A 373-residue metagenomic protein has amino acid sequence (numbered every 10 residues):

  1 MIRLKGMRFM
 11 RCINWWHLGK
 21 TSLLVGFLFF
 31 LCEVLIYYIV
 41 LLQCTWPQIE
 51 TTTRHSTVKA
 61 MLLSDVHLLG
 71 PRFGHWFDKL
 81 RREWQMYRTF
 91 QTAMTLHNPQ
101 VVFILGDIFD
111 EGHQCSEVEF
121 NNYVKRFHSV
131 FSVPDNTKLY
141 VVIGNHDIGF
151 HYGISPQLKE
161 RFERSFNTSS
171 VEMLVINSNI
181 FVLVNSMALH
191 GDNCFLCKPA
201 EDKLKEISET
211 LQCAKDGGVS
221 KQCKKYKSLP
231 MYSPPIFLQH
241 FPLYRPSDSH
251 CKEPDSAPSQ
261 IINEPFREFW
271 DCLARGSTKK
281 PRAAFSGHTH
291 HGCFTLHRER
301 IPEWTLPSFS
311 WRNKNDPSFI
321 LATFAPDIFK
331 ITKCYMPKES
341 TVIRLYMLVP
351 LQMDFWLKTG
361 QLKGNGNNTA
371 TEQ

Functional and structural regions predicted by a protein language model:
I2-L4, W15-Q48, S170-L174, H250 (+3 more regions): Binuclear metal-dependent phosphoesterase catalytic core
I2-N121, R126: N-terminal active-site segment of His-dependent metallophosphoesterases
Y38, S56-T57, N98-Q100, P134-L139 (+3 more regions): Loop/turn elements at helix/coil->beta-strand transitions in domains of secreted/extracellular proteins
Q43-T51, H113-Y232, S256-P265, R298-S308 (+3 more regions): Extended active-site neighborhood of metal-dependent phosphoesterases/phosphodiesterases
T57-F73, S178-D192, P235-L243, I301-S308 (+1 more regions): Active-site-proximal beta-strand elements of phosphoester/diester hydrolases
L62-S64, V102-D107, K138-N145, V184 (+3 more regions): Active-site neighborhood of phospho(di)ester-bond hydrolases with catalytic His/Asp-centered motifs
L69-P71, E111-H113, I148-H151, H190-D192 (+3 more regions): Short catalytic/ligand-binding loop motif for oxyanion handling, primarily in non-cytosolic enzymes, centered on
G218-K280: Active-site-proximal segments of metal-dependent phosphoesterases and phosphodiesterases across multiple
